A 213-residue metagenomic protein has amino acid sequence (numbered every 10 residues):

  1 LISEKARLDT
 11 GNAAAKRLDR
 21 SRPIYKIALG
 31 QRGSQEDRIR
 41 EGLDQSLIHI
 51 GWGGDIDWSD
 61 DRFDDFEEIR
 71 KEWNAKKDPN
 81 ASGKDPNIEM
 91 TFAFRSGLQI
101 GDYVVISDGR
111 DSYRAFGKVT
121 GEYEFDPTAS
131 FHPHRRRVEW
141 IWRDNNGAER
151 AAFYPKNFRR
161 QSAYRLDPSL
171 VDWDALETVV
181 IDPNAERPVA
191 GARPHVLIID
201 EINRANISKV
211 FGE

Functional and structural regions predicted by a protein language model:
L1-P23, A28, A129-E213: AAA+ P-loop NTPase catalytic core and its hallmark functional loops
I2-M90: Compositionally biased, charged N-terminal/linker segments
Q35-I39, A115-F116, G147-E149, I207: Short helix/loop capping segments that flank catalytic or ligand/cofactor-binding pockets
G97-Q99: Short, well-ordered loop/turn sites that connect or cap secondary structure elements
Y103, S112-F125: Short beta-strand-centered aromatic/proline hotspots
